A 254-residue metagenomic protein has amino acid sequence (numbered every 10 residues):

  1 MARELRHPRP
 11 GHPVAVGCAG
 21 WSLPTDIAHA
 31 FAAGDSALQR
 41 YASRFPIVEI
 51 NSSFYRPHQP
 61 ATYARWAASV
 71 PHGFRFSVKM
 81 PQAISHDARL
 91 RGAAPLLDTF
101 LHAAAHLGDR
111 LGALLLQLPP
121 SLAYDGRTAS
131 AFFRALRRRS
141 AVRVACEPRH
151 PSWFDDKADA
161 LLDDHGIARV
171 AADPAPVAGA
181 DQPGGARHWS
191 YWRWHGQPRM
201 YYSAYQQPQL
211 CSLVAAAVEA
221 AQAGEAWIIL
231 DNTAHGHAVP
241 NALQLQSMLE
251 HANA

Functional and structural regions predicted by a protein language model:
M1-A254: Residues lining hydrophobic/aromatic ligand-binding pockets adjacent to catalytic sites
